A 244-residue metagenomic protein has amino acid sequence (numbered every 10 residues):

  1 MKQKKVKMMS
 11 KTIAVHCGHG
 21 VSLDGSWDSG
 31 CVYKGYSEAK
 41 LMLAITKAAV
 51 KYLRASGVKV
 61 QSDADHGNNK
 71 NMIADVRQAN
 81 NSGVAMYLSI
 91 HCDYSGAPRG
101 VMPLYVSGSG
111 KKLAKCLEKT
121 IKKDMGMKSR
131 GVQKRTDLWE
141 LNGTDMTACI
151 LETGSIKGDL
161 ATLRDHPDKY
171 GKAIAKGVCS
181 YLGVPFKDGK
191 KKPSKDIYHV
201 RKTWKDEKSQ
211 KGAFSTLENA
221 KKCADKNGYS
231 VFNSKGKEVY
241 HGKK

Functional and structural regions predicted by a protein language model:
K2-A74: Active-site histidine-acidic residue metal-binding/catalytic motifs, centered on HxH/HExxH-like signatures
S10-K11, L53-V60, S82-Y87, D124-K128 (+2 more regions): Loop/turn elements at helix/coil->beta-strand transitions in domains of secreted/extracellular proteins
A14-H16, S22-D24, N80-S82, M86-D93 (+2 more regions): Active-site-adjacent mobile loop/cap segments within catalytic or ligand-binding domains
G20-S37, D93-T120, D124: A short, glycine/acidic-enriched catalytic loop
A44, A48-R54, G110-G126, L160-K190: Long, well-ordered alpha-helical scaffolding segments within enzyme catalytic domains, especially pronounced
P193-K208, Y229: Short aromatic-glycine-(Arg/Gly/Cys) micro-motifs in beta-strand/loop hairpins
S215-S230: A short, charged, amphipathic alpha-helix used as a generic interaction element across diverse proteins
G228-K244: Short, mixed-charge low-complexity intrinsically disordered segments
